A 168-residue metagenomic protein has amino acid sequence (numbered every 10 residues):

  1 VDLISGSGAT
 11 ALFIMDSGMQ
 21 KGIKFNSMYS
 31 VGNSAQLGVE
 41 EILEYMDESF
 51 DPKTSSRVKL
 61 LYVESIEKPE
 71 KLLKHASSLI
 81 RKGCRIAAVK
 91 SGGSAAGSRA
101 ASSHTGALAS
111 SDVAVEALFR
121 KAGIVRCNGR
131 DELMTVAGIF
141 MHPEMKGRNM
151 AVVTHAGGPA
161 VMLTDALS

Functional and structural regions predicted by a protein language model:
V1-S168: Catalytic-core regions of core metabolic enzymes, especially those transforming organic acids/acyl-group intermediates
